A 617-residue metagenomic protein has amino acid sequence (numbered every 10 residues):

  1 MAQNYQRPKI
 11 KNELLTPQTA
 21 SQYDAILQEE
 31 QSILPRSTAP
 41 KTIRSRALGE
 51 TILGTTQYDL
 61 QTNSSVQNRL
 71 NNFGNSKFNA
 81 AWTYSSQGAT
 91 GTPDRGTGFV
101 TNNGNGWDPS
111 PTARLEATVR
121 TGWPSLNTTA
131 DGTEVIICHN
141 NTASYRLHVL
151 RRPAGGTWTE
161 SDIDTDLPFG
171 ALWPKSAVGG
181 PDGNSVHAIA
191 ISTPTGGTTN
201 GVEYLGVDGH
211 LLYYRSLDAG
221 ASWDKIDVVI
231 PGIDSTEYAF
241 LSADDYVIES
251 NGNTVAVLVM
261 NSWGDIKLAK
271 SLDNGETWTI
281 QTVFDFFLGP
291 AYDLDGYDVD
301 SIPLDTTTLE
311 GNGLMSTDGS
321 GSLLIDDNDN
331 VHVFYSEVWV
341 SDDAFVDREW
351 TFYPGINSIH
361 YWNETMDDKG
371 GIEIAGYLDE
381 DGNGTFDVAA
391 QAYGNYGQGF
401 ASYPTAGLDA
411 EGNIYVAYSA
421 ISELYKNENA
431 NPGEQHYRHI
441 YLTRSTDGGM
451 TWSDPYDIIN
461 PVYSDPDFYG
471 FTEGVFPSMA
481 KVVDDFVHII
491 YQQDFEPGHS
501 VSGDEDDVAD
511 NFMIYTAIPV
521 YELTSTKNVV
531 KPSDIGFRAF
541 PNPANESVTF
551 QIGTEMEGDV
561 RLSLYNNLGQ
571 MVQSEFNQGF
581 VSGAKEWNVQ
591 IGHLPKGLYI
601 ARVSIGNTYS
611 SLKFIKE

Functional and structural regions predicted by a protein language model:
Q3-T526: Extracellular, repeat-based ectodomains that mediate carbohydrate processing or recognition
V530-F540, A544-E617: C-terminal outer-membrane/trafficking sorting elements
